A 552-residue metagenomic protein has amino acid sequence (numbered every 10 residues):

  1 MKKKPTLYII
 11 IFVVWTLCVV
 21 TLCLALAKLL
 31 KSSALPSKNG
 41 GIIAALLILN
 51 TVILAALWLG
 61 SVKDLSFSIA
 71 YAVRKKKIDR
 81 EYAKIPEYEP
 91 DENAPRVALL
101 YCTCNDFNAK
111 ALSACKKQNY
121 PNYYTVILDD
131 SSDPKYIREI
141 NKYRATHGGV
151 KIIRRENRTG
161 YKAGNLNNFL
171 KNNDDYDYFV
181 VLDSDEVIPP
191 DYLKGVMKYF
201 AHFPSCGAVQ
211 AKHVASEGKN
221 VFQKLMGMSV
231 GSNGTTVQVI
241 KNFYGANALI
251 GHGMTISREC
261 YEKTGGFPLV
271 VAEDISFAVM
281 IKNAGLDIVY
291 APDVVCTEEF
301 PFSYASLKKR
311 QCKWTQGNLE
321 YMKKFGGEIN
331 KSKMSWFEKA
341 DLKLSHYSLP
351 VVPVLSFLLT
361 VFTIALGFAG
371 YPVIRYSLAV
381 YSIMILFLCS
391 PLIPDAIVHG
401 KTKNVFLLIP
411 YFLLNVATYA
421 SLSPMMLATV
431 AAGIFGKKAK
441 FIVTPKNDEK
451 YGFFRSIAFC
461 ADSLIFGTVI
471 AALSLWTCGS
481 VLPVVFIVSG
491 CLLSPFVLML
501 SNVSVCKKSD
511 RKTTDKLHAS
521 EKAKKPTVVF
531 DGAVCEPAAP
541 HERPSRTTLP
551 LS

Functional and structural regions predicted by a protein language model:
L7-A109, S113: N-proximal low-complexity "stem/linker" segments adjacent to membrane-targeting elements
T21-W58, Y71, S348-K440, R455-E521: Membrane-embedded multi-pass helical conduit in multi-pass membrane proteins, especially envelope-biosynthetic
P95-A98, Y124, S276: Cell-envelope/extracellular polymer assembly enzymes that use nucleotide-activated donors
S113-N122: Short, acidic, metal-binding catalytic loop of nucleotide-sugar glycosyltransferases
P121, D129-E139, E156-T159: A conserved acidic beta->alpha catalytic loop
R144-Y178, P190-V271, M280-K282, Y304-L344: Long helical/loop segments within the catalytic core of UDP-sugar-dependent glycosyltransferases, especially the large
D183-V187: The conserved acidic donor/metal-binding loop of glycosyltransferases
L269, A278-T297: Catalytic donor-sugar/metal-binding loop of nucleotide-sugar-dependent glycosyltransferases
